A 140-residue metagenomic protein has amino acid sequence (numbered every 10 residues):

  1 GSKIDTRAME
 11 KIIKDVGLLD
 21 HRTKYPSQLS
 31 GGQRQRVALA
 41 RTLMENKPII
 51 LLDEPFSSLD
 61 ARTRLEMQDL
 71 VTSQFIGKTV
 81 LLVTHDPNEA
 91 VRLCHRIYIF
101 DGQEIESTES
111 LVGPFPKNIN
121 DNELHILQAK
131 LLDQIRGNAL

Functional and structural regions predicted by a protein language model:
I4-H21: Conserved ABC ATPase "signature" region
Y25-L29, Q33: Conserved ABC ATPase signature
L39: Hydrophobic anchor residue at the start of the ABC signature
M44-P48: A short, proline-enriched helix->beta-strand linker immediately N-terminal to the Walker B motif in ABC-type P-loop
I50-E54: Catalytic Walker B motif of ABC-type/P-loop ATPase nucleotide-binding domains
R64-I76: Helical segment within the ABC ATPase nucleotide-binding domain
G77-T84: Conserved H-loop
G102-L131: Conserved beta-strand-loop-alpha-helix hinge in the C-terminal portion of ABC ATPase nucleotide-binding domains
